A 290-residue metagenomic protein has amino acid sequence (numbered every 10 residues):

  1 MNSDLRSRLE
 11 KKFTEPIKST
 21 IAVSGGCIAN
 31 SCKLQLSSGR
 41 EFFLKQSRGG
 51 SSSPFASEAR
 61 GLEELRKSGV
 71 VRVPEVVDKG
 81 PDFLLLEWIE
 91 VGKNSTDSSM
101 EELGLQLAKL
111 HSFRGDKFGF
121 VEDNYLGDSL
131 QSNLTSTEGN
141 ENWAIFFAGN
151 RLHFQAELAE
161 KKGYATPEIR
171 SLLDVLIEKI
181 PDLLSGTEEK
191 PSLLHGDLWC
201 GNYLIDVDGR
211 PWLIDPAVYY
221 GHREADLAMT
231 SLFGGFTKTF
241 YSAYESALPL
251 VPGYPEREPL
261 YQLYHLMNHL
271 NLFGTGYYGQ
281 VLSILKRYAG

Functional and structural regions predicted by a protein language model:
M1-K11, G115-L193: An alpha-helical support segment within catalytic cores of ATP-dependent transferases
N2, R6, F55-E58, T237: Generic alpha-helical secondary structure
T14-I21: Conserved N-terminal boundary motif of the eukaryotic protein kinase catalytic domain
I21-I145: ATP-binding pocket architecture of kinase catalytic cores
F55, M100-L103, I169-L173, V281: Hydrophobic packing residues in well-ordered alpha-helices of helical domains and bundles
L65, P81-M100, S112, G149-H153 (+3 more regions): A glycine-centered beta->alpha junction motif in the catalytic cores of kinase/phosphotransferase enzymes
G69, H111-F118, A159, L184 (+2 more regions): A general structural signal marking secondary-structure boundaries and capping sites
S136-A148, E157, T187-L193, C200-P259 (+2 more regions): Active-site Asp-x-Gly
